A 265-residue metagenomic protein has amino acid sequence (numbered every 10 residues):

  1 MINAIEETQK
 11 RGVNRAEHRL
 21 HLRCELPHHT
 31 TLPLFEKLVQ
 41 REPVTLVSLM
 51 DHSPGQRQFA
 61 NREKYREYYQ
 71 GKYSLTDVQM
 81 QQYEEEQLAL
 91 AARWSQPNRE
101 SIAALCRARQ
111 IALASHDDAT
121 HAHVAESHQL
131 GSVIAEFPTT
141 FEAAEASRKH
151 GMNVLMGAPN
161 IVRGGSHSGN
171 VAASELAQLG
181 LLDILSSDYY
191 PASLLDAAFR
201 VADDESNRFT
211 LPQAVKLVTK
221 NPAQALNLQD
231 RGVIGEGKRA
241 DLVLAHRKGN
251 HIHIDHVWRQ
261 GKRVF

Functional and structural regions predicted by a protein language model:
M1-T120, D188: Metal-coordinating catalytic core of metallo-dependent amide/deamination hydrolases
L26-H28, P54, A119-V124, F141-A144 (+2 more regions): Active-site environment of divalent metal-dependent phosphoester hydrolases
T31-K37, H121-L130, G169-S174, A198: Distinct, well-ordered alpha-helical segments
R41-V44, E126-I134, K149-L155, G180-D183: Glycine-enriched alpha-helix->loop->beta-strand junction motifs that scaffold or abut catalytic
W94-S95, S115-D117, A135-A144, R163-N170: A general structural motif
A104, R109, A122-H128, T139-G165: Oxyanion-binding "anion nests"
H150-N160, G164-A245: His/Asp/Glu-enriched, well-ordered alpha-helical/loop segment that forms or immediately abuts the divalent-metal
